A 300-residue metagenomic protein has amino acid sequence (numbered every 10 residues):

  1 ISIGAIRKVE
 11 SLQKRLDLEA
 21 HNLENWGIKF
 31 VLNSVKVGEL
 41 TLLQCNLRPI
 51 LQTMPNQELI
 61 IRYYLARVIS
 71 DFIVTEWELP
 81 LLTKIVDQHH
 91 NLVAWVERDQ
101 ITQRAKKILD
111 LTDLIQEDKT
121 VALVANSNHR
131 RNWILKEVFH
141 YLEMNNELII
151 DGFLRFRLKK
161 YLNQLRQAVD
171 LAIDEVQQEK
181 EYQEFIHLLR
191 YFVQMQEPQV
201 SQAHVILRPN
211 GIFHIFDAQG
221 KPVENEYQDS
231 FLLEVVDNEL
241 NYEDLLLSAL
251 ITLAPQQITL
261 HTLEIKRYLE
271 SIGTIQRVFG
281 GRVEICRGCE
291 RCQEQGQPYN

Functional and structural regions predicted by a protein language model:
I1-I6, Q202-L207, T259-T262: Short hydrophobic beta-strand segments
I1-R104: An N-terminal, globular interaction/scaffold subdomain
I6, A218-N300: C-terminal structured domains
R7, S11-K14, Q52, N56 (+16 more regions): Alpha-helix boundary/N-cap detector
E19-N22, F192-M195, V278: Conserved, well-folded catalytic cores of nucleic-acid-processing and energy-transducing macromolecular machines
T41, G211-H214, I258: Hydrophobic residues embedded in beta-strands of well-ordered beta-sheets
V74-D174: Long, hydrophobic alpha/beta structural blocks
S127-E243: A contiguous, surface-oriented mixed alpha/beta subdomain in the mid-to-C-terminal portion of proteins that forms
